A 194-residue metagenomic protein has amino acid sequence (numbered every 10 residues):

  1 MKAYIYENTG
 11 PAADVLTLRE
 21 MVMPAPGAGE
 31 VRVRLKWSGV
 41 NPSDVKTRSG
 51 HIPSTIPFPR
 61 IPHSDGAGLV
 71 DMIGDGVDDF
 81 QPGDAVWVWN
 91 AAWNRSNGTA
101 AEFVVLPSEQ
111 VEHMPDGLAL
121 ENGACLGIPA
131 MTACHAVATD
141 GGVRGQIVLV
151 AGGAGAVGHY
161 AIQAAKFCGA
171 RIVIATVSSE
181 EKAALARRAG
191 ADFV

Functional and structural regions predicted by a protein language model:
M1-K2: Extreme N-terminal starter segment of soluble prokaryotic enzymes
I5, L18-M23, A67-L69, F103-V105 (+2 more regions): Conserved hydrophobic/aromatic beta-strand scaffold that supports enzyme active sites
G10-L16, P42-S43: Short N-terminal binding/cap micro-motifs at the start of the first secondary-structure element
V22-V40, H51-A92: Glycine-rich beta-strand-centered segment in the early N-terminal region that forms part of a ligand/cofactor-binding
S43-S49: Cytochrome P450 core scaffold surrounding the K-helix E-X-X-R motif and the conserved "meander" helix-loop region
D75, D116, S178: Short, conserved catalytic or interaction motifs in soluble domains
D79, W89-G152: NAD(P)H dinucleotide-binding glycine-rich loop of Rossmann-like/cofactor-binding domains, especially the beta1-alpha1
A124-V194: Mid-domain Rossmann-like dinucleotide-binding core that forms the NAD(H)/NADP(H) cofactor-binding site
